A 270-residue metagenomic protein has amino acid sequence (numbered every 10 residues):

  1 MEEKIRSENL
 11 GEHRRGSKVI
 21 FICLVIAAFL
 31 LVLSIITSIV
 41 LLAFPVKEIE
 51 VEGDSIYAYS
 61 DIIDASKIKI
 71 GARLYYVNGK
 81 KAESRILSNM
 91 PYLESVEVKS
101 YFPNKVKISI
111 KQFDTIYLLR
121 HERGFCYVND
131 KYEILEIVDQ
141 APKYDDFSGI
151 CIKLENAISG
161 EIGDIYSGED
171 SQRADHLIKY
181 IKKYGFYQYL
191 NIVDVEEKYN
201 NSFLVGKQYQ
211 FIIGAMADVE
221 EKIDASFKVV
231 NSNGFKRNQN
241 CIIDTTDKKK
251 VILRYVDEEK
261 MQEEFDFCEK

Functional and structural regions predicted by a protein language model:
M1-S38, F44, S60-R73, K80-R85 (+1 more regions): Charged, solvent-exposed interaction patches on well-folded alpha/beta domains that mediate macromolecular contacts
V51: Extended, alpha-helix-rich binding/interface surfaces that flank or overlap catalytic cores and mediate recognition
S55: Extracytoplasmic Gram-positive cell-surface binding/anchoring modules and repeats
N89-M90: Acidic-histidine catalytic/liganding microenvironments
